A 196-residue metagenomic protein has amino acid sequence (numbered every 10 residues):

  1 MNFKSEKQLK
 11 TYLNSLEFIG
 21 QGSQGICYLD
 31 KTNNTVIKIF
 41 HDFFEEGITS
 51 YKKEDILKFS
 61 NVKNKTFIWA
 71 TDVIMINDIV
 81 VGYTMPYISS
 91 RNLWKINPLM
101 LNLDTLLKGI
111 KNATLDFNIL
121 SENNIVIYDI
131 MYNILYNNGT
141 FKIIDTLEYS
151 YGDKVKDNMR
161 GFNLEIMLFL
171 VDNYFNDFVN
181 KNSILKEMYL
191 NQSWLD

Functional and structural regions predicted by a protein language model:
M1-S15: A short, low-complexity linker immediately N-terminal to eukaryotic Hanks-type protein kinase catalytic domains
Y12-V73, N97: ATP-binding glycine-rich loop module of kinase domains
L29, Y87, L135-N137: Conserved hydrophobic "DFG−1" position in protein kinase catalytic cores
T35-V36, V80-V81, T140-K142: Hydrophobic residues embedded in beta-strands of well-ordered beta-sheets
F44, N92, Y151-D153: Conserved protein kinase catalytic core
K65-G109: Conserved structural core of kinase catalytic domains
K95-Y136, F141: Conserved kinase catalytic-core helix
N102, N137-D196: C-lobe/activation-segment region of protein kinase-like
